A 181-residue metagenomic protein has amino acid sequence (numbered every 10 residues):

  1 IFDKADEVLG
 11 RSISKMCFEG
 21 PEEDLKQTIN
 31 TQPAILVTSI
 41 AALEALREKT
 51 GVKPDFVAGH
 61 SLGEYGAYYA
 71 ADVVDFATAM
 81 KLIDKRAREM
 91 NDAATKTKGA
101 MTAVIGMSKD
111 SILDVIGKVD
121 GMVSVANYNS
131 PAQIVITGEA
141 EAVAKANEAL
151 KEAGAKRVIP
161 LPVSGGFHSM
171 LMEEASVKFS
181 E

Functional and structural regions predicted by a protein language model:
I1-A58, I136: Helix-rich "cap/lid" substructures immediately adjacent to catalytic or cofactor-binding pockets
E7-R11, A71-E181: Alpha/beta catalytic cores of group-transfer enzymes, especially the acyltransferase/condensing modules of polyketide
F18-L25, G66-A67, R157-L161: A short small-residue
E22-E23, A58-L62, A87, G99-A103: Short, glycine/charge-rich beta-strand/loop segments that flank catalytic centers and engage negatively charged groups
N30, L62, E141: Residue-level recognition of oxygen-bearing side chains
A42, E64-Y65, E89: A short acidic, glycine/proline-enriched capping/turn motif at secondary-structure boundaries, especially helix N-cap
H60-Y69, V73: Glycine-rich nucleophile elbow surrounding the catalytic serine of serine-hydrolase chemistry
